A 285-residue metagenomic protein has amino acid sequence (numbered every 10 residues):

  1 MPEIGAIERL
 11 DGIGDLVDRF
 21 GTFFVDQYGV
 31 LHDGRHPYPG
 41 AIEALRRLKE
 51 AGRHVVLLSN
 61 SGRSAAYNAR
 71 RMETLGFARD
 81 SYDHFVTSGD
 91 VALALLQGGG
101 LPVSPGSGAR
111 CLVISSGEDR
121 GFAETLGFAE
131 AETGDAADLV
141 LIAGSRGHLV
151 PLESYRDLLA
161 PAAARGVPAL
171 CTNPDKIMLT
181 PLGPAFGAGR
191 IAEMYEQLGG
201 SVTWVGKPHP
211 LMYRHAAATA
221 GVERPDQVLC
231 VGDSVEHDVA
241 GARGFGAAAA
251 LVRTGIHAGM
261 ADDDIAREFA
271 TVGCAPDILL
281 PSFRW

Functional and structural regions predicted by a protein language model:
M1-Q27, H32-A51, S61-G62, A66-V86 (+1 more regions): Asp-based, Mg2+/Mn2+-dependent phosphohydrolase catalytic module
